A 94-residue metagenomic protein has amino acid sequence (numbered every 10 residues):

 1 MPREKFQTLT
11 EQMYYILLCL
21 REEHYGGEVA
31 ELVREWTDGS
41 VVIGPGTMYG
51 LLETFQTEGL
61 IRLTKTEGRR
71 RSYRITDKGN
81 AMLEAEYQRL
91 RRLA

Functional and structural regions predicted by a protein language model:
M1-P2, Y73: A positively charged, amphipathic N-terminal helix/segment that binds anionic biomolecules
R3-T47: N-terminal helix-turn-helix DNA-binding core of bacterial DNA-binding proteins
E11, Q56, E86: Acidic-residue sensor for enzyme active/binding pockets
M48, R70: Positions that flank functional sites
Y49-T54: Short, hydrophobic-biased segments on the C-terminal half of alpha helices that form "recognition helices"
Q56-G68, R74: Beta-hairpin "wing" of winged helix-turn-helix
I75-G79: Accessory beta->alpha helical hairpin/"wing" motif in late/C-terminal subdomains of nucleic-acid enzymes
A81-A94: Amphipathic alpha-helical dimerization/coiled-coil segments that flank or bridge DNA-binding/regulatory modules
